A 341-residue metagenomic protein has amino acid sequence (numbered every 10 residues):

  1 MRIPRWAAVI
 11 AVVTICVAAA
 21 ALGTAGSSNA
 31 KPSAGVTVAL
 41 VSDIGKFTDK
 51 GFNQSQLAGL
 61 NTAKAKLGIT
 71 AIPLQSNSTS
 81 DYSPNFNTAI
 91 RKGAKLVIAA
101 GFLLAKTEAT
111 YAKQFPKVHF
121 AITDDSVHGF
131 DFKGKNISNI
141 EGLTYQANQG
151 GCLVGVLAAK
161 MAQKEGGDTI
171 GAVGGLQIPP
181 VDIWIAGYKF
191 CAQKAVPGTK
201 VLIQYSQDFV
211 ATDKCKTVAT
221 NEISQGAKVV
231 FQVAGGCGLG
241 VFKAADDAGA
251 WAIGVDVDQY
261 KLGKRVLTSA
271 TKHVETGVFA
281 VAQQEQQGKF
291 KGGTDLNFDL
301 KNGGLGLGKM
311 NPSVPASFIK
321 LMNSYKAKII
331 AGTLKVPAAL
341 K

Functional and structural regions predicted by a protein language model:
M1-V13: N-terminal export and membrane-targeting signals
R2-P4, A30-K341: A residue-level marker of the well-folded mature domains of exported/periplasmic proteins
W6-V9, A25, P337: Low-complexity, intrinsically disordered/propeptide-like segments
I15-V17, A162: Structural motif corresponding to the C-terminal cap of alpha-helices
A18-V36: C-terminal region of N-terminal signal peptides and the immediate post-cleavage residues of exported proteins
